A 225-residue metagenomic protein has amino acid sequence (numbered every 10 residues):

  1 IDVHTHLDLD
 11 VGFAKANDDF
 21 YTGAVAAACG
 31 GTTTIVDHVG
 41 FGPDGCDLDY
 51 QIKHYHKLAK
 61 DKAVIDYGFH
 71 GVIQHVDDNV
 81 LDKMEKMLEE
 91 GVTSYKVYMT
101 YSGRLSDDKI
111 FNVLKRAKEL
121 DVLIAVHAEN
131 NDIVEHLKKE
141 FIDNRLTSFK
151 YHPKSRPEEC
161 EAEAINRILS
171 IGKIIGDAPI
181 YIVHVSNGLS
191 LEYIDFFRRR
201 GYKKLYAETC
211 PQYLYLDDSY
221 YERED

Functional and structural regions predicted by a protein language model:
I1-K62: Metal-associated gating/positioning segment near the N- to mid-region
V3-D18, G42, C46, I65-N79 (+2 more regions): Active-site mouth loops of central-metabolism enzymes
A24, A59, A63, G71 (+1 more regions): Generic hydrophobic/packing signal
T32-T34, I65, E90-T93: Short acidic/polar active-site loop segments enriched in Thr and Asp
D37, F69, A207: Short glycine/serine/threonine-enriched helix-capping/active-site loop that flanks the nucleotide-sugar donor pocket
L48-H70, N112-E129: Alpha-helix-loop-beta-strand connector modules within alpha/beta enzyme cores
N79-D225: Histidine/acidic residue-rich metal-binding segments in metalloenzymes
